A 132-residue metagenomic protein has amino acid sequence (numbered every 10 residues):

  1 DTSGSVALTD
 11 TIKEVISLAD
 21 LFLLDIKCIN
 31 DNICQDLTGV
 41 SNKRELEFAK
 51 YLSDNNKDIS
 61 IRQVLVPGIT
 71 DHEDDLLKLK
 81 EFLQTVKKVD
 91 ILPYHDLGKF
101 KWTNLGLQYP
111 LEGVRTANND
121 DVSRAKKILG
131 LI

Functional and structural regions predicted by a protein language model:
D1-L97, T103-N104: Conserved AdoMet/S-adenosylmethionine-binding subsite of the radical SAM
K78-E81, K87, T103-I128: A structural motif corresponding to the C-terminal lobe/cap of the Radical SAM core domain
L131-I132: Radical SAM enzyme core and accessory elements
